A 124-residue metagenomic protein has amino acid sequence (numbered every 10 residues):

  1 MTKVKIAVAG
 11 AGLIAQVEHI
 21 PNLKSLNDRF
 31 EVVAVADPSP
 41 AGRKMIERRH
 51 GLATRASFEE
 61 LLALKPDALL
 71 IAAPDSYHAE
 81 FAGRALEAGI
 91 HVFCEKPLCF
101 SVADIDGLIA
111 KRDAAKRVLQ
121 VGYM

Functional and structural regions predicted by a protein language model:
M1-H50: N-terminal Rossmann-like dinucleotide-binding module
M1-T2, D28, L62-K65, D113: Residue-level preference for short coil/turn positions at secondary-structure junctions
A9, A36, I71-A72, M124: Active-site-adjacent beta-strand anchor residues
A9-A11, E95, G122: Short hydrophobic "strand-cap" motifs at the C-terminus of beta-strands
F30, I90, A115-V118: Short, well-ordered coil/turn segments that N-cap beta-strands
A34, A68, V118: Short, Asp-centered acidic motifs that coordinate Mg2+ and/or phosphate in catalytic or ligand-binding sites
L52-K111: Beta-loop-alpha module in the N-terminal Rossmann-like domain of NAD(P)-dependent dehydrogenases, especially those
G107-M124: Rossmann-fold dehydrogenase core element
